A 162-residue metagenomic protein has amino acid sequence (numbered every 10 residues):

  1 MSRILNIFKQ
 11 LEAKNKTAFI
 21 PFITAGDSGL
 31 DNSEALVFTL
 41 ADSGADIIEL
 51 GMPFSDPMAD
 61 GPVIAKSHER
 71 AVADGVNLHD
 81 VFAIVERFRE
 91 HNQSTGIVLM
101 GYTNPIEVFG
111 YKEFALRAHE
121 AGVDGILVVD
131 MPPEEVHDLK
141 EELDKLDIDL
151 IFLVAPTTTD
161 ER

Functional and structural regions predicted by a protein language model:
M1-L11, S55-K66, A73-E86, I106-E113 (+2 more regions): Active-site-adjacent beta->alpha loops and helix N-cap segments on the catalytic face of soluble alpha/beta enzymes
N6-D27, G61-S67, F88-M100: N-terminal small/glycine-rich loop or linker at the start of catalytic domains across soluble metabolic enzymes
F19-I23, I48-L50, I97-G101, I126-V128 (+1 more regions): Hydrophobic faces of well-ordered beta-strands that scaffold small-molecule active sites in alpha/beta enzyme cores
T24-G29, M100-V108, D130-P133, L153-T158: Glycine-rich beta-to-alpha transition loops that act as phosphate-gripper elements at the mouths of alpha/beta enzyme
L30-A41, T158-R162: Catalytic cores of alpha/beta
N32-A35, E49, P53-A59, A71-A73 (+1 more regions): Catalytic cores and adjacent flexible loops of soluble metabolic enzymes that perform enolate/carbanion chemistry on
